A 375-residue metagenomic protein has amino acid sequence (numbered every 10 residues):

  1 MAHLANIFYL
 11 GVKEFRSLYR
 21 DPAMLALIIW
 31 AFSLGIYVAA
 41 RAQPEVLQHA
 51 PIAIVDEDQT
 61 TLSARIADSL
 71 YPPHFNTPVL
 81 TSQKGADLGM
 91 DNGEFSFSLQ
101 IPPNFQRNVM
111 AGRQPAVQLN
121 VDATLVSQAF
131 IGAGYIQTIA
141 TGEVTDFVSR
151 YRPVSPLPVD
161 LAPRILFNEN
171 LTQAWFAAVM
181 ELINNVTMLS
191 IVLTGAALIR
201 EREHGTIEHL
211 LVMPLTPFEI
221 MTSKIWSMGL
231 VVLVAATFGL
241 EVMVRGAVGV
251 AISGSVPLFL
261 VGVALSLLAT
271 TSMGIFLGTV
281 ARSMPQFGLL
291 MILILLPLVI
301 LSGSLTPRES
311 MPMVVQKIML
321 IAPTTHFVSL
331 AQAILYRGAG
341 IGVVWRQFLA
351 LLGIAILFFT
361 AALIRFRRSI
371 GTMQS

Functional and structural regions predicted by a protein language model:
M1-W175, V343, R368, S375: Extracytoplasmic/periplasmic domains immediately adjacent to an N-terminal transmembrane anchor in multi-pass membrane
A2, A197-I199, F276, L335 (+1 more regions): Junction motif at the cytosolic side of a transmembrane helix
W30, Y37-L47, A281-T324: Transmembrane helix segments
S33, P217-M291, L296, I341-F348 (+1 more regions): Alpha-helical transmembrane segments and their short interhelical loops
A40, A196, R200, M213 (+8 more regions): Transmembrane helix-loop junction
F167-L171, A251, G303-F358: Membrane-interfacial helix-loop-helix junctions in multi-pass membrane proteins
A174, A178-G195: Long, hydrophobic alpha-helical segments
I191-M213, I225: Transmembrane helix boundary and interhelical loop/hinge segments in multi-pass membrane proteins
